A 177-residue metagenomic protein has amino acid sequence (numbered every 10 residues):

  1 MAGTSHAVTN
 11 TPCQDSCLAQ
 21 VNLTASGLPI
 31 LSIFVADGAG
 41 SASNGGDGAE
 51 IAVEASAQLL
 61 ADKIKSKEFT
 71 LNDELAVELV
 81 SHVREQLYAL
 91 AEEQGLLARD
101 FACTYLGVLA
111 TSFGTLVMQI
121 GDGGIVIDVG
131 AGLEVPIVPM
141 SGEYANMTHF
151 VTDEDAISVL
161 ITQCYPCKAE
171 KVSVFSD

Functional and structural regions predicted by a protein language model:
M1-S176: PP2C/PPM-type serine/threonine phosphatase catalytic domain
